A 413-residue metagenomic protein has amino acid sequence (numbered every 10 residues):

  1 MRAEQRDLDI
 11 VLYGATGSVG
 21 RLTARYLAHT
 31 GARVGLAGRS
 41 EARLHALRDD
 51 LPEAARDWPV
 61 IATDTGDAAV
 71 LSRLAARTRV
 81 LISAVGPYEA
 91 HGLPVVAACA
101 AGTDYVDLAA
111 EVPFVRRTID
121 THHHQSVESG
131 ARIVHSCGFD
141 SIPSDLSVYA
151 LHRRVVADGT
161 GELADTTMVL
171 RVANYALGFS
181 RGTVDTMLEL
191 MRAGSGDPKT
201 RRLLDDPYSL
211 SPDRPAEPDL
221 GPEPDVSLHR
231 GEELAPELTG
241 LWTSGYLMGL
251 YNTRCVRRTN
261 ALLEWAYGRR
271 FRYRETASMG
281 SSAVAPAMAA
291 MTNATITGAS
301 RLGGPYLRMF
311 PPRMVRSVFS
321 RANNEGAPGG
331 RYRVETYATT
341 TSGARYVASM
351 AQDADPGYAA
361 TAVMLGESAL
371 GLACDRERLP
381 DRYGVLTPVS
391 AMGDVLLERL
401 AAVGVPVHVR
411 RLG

Functional and structural regions predicted by a protein language model:
R2-A3, G20, Y26, R153-G413: C-terminal catalytic/substrate-binding lobe primarily of soluble NAD(P)-dependent oxidoreductases
L8-H29: N-terminal Rossmann NAD(P)H-binding glycine-rich loop of SDR-like oxidoreductase domains
D9, R79-V80, D104, Y346: Structural motif
R33-V34: Short beta-strand element of Class I
A37-E41, D64-T65: N-terminal Rossmann-fold cofactor-binding loop
L51-D67: Rossmann-fold cofactor-recognition segment
A62-V80, A84-A90: Conserved Rossmann-fold cofactor-binding substructure of NAD(P)-dependent oxidoreductases
P87-P207, R258: Glycine-/Pro-rich loop/turn segments that contact NAD(P) or position catalytic residues in Rossmann-like domains
